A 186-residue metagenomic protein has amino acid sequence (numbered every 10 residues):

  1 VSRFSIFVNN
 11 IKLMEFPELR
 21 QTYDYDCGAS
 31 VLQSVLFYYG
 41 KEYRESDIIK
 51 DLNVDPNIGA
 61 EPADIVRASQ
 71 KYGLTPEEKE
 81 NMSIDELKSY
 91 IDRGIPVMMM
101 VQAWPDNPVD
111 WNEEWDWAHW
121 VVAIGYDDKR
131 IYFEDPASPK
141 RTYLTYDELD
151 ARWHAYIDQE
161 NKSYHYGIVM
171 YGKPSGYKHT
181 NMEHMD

Functional and structural regions predicted by a protein language model:
V1-N9, M185-D186: N-terminal secretory targeting signals
I6-I58: Active-site nucleophile-adjacent alpha helix/oxyanion-hole segment immediately C-terminal to the catalytic cysteine
G28-L36, E45, I49, P62 (+6 more regions): Extracytoplasmic/secreted envelope proteins and their assembly/folding machinery, especially bacterial periplasmic
V31, V35, Y39, L52 (+6 more regions): Sec/Tat-exported extracytoplasmic proteins
V54-I58, E114-W115, I124-D186: Noncatalytic regulatory segments and standalone regulatory/sensor domains
A60, D64-M82, Y90-D92: Mid-length scaffold segments of soluble, non-membrane domains
E80-S138, T142-Y143: Active-site-adjacent substructure of cysteine-protease-like catalytic cores
